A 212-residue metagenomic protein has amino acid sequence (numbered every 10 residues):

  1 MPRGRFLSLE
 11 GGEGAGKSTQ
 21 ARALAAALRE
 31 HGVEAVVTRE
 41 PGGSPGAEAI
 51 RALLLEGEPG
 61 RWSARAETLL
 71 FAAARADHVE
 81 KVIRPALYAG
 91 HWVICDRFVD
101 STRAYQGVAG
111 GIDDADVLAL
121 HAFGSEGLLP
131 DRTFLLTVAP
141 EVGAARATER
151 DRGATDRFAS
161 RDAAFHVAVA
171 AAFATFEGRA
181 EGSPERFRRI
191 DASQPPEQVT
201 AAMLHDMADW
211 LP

Functional and structural regions predicted by a protein language model:
M1-F6: Extreme N-terminal, non-catalytic leader segments that precede Walker-type/kinase nucleotide-binding cores
L9: Hydrophobic anchor at the beta1->P-loop junction of P-loop NTPases
G14: Walker A (P-loop) phosphate-binding loop of P-loop NTPases
K17: Conserved lysine of the Walker
Q20: Hydrophobic positions on the alpha1 helix immediately C-terminal to the Walker A/P-loop
A23-A25, E141-P212: NTP-dependent small-molecule kinase module
H31-S125: ATP-dependent small-molecule kinase phosphotransfer cores that center on conserved nucleotide phosphate-binding segments
S101-A171: A glycine- and Lys/Arg-enriched "phosphate-lid" helix/loop adjacent to the NTP-binding pocket of small-molecule kinases
